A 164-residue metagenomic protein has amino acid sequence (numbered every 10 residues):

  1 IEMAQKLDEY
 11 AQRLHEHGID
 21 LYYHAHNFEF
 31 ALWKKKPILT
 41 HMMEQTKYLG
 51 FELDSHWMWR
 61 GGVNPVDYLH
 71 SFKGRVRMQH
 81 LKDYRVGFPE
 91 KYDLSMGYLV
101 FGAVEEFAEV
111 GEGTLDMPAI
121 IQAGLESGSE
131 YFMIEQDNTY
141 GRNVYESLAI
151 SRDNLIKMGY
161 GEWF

Functional and structural regions predicted by a protein language model:
I1-F51, Y145-E146: Active-site acidic/histidine proton-transfer and metal-coordination neighborhood in alpha/beta enzyme cores
W33-L53, W57-F164: Histidine-acidic metal/acid-base catalytic patches
